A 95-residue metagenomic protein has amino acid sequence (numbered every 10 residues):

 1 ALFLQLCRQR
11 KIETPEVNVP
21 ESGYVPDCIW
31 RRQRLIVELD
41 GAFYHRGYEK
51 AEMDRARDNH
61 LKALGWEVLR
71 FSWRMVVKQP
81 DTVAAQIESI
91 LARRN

Functional and structural regions predicted by a protein language model:
A1-N95: Surface segments flanking catalytic/ligand-binding clefts of nucleic-acid enzymes
